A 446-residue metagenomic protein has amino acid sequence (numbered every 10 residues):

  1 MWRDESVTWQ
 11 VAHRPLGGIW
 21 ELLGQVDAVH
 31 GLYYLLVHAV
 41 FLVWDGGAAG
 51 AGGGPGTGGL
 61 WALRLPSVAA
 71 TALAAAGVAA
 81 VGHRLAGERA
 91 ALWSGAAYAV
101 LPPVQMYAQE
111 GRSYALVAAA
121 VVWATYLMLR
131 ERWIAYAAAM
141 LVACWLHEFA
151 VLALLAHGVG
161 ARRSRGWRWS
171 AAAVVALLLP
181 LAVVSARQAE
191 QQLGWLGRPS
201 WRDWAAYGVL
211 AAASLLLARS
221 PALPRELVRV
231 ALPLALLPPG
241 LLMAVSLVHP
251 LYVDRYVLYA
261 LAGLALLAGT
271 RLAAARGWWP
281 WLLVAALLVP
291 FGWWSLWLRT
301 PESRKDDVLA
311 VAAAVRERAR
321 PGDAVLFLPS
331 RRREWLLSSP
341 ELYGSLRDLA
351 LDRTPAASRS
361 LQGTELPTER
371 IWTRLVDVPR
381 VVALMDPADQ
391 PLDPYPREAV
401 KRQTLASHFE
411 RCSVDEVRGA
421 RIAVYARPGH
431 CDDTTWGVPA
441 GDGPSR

Functional and structural regions predicted by a protein language model:
M1-R446: Terminal, non-globular segments
